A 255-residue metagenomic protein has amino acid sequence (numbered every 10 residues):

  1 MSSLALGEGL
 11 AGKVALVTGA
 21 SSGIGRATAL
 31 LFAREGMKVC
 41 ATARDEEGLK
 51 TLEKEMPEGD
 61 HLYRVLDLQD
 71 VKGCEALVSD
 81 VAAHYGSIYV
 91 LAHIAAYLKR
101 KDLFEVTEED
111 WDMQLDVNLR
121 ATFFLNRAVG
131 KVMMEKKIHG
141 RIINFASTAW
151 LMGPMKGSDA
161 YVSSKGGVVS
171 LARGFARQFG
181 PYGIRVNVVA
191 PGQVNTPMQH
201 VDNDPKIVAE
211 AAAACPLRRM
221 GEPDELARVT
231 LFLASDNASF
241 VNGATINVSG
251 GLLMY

Functional and structural regions predicted by a protein language model:
S2-L6, M152, L231, N242-Y255: Short C-terminal tail/terminal secondary-structure segment of NAD(P)H-dependent dehydrogenase/reductase domains
K13, S87-I88, M133-S147, P181-I184 (+1 more regions): Active-site loop of short-chain dehydrogenase/reductase
V14, S21-S22: Conserved glycine-rich cofactor-binding loop
E35-T51: Conserved glycine-rich Rossmann-like NAD(P)H-binding loop of the short-chain dehydrogenase/reductase
D102-L103, E109-L115, A211: Substrate-binding pocket helix/loop in short-chain dehydrogenase/reductase
N126, S164, A172: Active-site helix of classical SDR
K131, R177-P181, S239: Alpha-helical segment proximal to the catalytic Tyr-Lys
